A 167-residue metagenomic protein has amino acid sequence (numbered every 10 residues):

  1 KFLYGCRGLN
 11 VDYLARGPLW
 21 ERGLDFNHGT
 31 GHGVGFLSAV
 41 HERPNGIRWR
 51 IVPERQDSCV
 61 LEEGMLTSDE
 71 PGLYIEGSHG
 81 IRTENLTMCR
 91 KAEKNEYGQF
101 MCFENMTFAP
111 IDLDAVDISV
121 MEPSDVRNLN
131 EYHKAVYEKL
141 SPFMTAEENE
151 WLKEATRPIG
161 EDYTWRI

Functional and structural regions predicted by a protein language model:
K1-I167: Active-site neighborhoods and metal-handling regions in enzymes and metal-associated proteins
